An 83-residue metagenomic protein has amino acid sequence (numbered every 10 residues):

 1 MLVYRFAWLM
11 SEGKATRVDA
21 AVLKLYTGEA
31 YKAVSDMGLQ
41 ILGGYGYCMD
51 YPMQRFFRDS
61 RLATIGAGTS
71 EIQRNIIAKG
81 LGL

Functional and structural regions predicted by a protein language model:
M1-L83: Alpha-helical interface subdomain recognition
